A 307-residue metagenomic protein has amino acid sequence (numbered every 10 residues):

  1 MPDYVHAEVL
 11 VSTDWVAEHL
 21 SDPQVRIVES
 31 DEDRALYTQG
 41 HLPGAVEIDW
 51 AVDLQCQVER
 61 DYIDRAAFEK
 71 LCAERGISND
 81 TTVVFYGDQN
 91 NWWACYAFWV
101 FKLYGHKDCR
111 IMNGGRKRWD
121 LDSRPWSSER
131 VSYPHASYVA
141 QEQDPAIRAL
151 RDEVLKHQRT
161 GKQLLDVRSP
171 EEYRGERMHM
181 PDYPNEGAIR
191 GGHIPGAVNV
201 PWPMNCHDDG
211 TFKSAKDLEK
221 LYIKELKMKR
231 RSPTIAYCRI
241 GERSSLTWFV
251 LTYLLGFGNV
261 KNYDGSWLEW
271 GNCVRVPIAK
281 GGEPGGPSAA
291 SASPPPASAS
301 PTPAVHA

Functional and structural regions predicted by a protein language model:
M1-S12, E18, L54, K117-G192 (+1 more regions): Active-site neighborhoods of enzymes that stabilize oxyanions during catalysis
P2-N79, L155-R231: Positively charged, proline/Ser/Thr-rich regional signature most characteristic of the Rhodanese/CDC25-like
D3-V5, C56, Y62-R159, E176-R177 (+4 more regions): Thiolate-centered catalytic microenvironments shared by cysteine-dependent enzyme domains
L42-G44, E225, G258-V260, G265 (+2 more regions): Catalytic cores of transferase enzymes with a strong primary signal for eukaryotic protein kinases
W270: Active-site-adjacent helical/loop segments in soluble small-molecule enzymes
